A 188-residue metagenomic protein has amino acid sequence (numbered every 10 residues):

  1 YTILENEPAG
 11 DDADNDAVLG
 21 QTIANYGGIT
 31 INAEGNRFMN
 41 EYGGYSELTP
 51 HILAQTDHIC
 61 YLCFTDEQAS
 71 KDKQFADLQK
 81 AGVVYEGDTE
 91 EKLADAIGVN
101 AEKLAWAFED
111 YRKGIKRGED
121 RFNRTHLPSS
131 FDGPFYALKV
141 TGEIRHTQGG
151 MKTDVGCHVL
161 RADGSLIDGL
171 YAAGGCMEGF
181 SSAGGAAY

Functional and structural regions predicted by a protein language model:
Y1-Y188: Residues forming the flavin
